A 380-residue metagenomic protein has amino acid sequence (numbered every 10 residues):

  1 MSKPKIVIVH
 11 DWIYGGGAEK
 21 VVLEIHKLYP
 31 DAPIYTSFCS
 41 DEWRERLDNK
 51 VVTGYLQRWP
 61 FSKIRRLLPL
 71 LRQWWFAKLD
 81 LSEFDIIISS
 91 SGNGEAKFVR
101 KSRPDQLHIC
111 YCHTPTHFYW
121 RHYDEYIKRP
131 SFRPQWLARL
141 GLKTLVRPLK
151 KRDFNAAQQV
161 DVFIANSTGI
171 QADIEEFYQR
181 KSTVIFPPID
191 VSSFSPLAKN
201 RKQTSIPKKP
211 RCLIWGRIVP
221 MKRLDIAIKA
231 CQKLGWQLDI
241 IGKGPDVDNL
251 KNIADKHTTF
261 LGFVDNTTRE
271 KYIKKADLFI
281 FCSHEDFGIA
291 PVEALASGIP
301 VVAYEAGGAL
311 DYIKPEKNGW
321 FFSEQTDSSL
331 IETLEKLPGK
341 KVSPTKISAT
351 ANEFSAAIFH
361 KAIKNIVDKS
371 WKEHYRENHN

Functional and structural regions predicted by a protein language model:
D31-K97: Active-site donor-binding segments of glycosyltransferases and PAPS-dependent sulfotransferases
L70-W74, Q325, G339-R376: A charged, aromatic-enriched C-terminal amphipathic alpha-helix characteristic of glycosyltransferases across folds
K128-F163: Membrane-proximal helix-turn-helix segments that form the acceptor-binding/catalytic region of lipid-linked
L197, S205-K222, I228-G235, D239: Conserved donor-binding/catalytic core segment of Leloir-type glycosyltransferases
D248-T267: Nucleotide-activated donor-binding/catalytic signature segment of Leloir-type glycosyltransferases, i.e., the conserved
K274-D286, I299: Acidic donor-binding loop of glycosyltransferase active sites
P300-A303, I313: Short hydrophobic beta-strand element within catalytic cores of glycosyltransferases and related nucleotide-activated
P315-E316, W320-T326, L334-K341: Conserved acidic donor-binding segment of nucleotide-sugar-dependent glycosyltransferases
